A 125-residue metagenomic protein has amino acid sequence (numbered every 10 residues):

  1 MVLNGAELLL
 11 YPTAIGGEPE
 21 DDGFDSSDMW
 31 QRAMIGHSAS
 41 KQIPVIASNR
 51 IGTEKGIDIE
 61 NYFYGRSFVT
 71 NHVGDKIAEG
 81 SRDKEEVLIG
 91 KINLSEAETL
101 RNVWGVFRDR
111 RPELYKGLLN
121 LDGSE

Functional and structural regions predicted by a protein language model:
V2-V87: CN hydrolase (nitrilase-like) catalytic-core segments centered on the catalytic cysteine and neighboring Lys/Glu
L3, A97-E125: Cysteine/selenocysteine-centered motifs that mediate thiol-based redox chemistry or coordinate metal-sulfur cofactors
G16, E20, T53, I57 (+3 more regions): A sequence-level detector of short, solvent-exposed, charge-rich linear segments
G23, E60, I89, D109-R111 (+1 more regions): A generic membrane alpha-helix/interface feature
K84-N102: A short, polar/charged loop-to-alpha-helix boundary motif
